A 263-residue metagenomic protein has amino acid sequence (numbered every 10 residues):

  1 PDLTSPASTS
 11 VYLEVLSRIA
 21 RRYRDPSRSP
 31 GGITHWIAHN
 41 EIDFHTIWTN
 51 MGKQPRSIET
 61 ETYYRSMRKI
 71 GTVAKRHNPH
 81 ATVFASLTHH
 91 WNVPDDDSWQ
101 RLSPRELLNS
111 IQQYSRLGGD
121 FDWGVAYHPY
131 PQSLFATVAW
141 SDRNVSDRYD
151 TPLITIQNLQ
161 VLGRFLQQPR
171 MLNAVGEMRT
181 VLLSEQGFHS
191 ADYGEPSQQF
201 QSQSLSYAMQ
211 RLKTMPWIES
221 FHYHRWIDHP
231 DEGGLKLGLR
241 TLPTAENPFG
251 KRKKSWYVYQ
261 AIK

Functional and structural regions predicted by a protein language model:
P1-T4, V11, I37, I42 (+3 more regions): Aromatic-rich peripheral "rim/lid" segments of glycoside hydrolase catalytic domains that contact and position glycan
T9-Y23, G32-T34, I58-E195: Noncatalytic carbohydrate-binding groove/subsite architecture in carbohydrate-active enzymes
R28-S29: Sensory-domain boundary capping and coupling elements
T49-N50, A139: Outer-membrane beta-barrel translocator domains and adjoining extracellular loop/strand segments of Gram-negative
